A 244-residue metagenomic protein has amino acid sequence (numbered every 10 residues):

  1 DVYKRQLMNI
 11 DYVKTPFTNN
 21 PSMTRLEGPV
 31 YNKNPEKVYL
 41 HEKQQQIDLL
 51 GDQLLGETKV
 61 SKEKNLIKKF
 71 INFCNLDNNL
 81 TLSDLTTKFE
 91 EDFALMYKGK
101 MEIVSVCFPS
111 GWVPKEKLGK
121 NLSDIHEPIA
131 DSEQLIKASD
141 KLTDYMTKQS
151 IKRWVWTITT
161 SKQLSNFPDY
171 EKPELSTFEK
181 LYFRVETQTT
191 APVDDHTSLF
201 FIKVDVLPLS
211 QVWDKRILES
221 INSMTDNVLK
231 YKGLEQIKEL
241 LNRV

Functional and structural regions predicted by a protein language model:
D1-Y3: Short, small-residue-biased leader/transition segments that mark boundaries at the very start of proteins
R5-M96, S105, P109: Solvent-exposed N-terminal domain segments of exported/luminal and surface proteins
L40-K43, V60-E63, P128-D131, L135 (+3 more regions): Intrinsic-disorder-associated interaction segments
D48-G51, K68, I136-T143, L218-N222 (+1 more regions): Generic detector of well-ordered alpha-helical segments enriched in charged/polar residues, highlighting helical
G56-V60, T160-E171: A broad, low-specificity signal for short, low-complexity segments enriched in glycine/proline and polar/charged
L66-S161, F167, L181-D194, S198-F200 (+2 more regions): Aromatic- and glycine-enriched beta-alpha-beta binding-site module
Y170-P173, E179-L181: Short helix/strand-capping turn motifs
Y182-V244: Long, compositionally biased interface segments
